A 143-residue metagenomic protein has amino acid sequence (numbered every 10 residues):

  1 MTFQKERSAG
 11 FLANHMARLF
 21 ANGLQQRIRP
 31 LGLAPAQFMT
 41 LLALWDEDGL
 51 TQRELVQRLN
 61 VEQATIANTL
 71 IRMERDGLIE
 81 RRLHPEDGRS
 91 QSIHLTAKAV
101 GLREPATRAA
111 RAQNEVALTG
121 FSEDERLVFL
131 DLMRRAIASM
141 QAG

Functional and structural regions predicted by a protein language model:
M1-K5, D124-G143: C-terminal regulatory/oligomerization modules of transcriptional regulators
M1-L31, L95-A97, M140: N-terminal leader segment of winged-helix/HTH proteins
A21, I71-R134: Charged, amphipathic alpha-helical coiled-coil/dimerization segments
T40-L41: Short alpha-helical "packing" element that flanks the helix-turn-helix/winged-helix DNA-binding module
E47-T51: Short capping segments at the starts of secondary-structure elements
V56: The alpha-helix within a helix-turn-helix
E62-T65: Helix-turn-helix DNA-binding motif, specifically the short coil turn and the N-cap/start of the second
